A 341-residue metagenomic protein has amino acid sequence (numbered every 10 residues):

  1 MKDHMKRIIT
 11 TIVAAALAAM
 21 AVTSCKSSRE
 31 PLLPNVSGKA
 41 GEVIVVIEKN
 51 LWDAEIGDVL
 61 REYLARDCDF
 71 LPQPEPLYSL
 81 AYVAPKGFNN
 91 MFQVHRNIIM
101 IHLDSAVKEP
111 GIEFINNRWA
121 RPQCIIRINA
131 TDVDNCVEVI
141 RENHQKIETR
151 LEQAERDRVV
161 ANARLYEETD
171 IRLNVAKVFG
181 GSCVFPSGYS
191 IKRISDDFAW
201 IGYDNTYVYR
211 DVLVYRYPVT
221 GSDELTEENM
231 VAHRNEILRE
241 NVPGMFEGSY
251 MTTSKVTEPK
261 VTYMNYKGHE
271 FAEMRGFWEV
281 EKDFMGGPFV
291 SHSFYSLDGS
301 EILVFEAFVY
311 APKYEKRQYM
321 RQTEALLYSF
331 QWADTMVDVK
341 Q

Functional and structural regions predicted by a protein language model:
K2-I12: Bacterial N-terminal signal peptides that target proteins for export
A21-S24: C-terminal motif of bacterial Sec signal peptides marking the signal peptidase cleavage site
S28-P122: Start-of-domain marker
R29-L32, S37, V46-N50, P186-M245 (+1 more regions): Secretory pathway targeting signatures of secreted, lumenal, and periplasmic proteins
L33-G38, N50-D53, E62-R66, P74 (+1 more regions): N-terminal "mature-domain start" segment
Y78-D134, E240-S300, Y314: Signature of long, low-cysteine stretches enriched in small and polar/charged residues
N116-A176: Long, acidic/polar, low-complexity amphipathic helices and coiled-coil-like
V137-A161, Y189, S300-Q341: Surface-exposed amphipathic alpha-helical segments
